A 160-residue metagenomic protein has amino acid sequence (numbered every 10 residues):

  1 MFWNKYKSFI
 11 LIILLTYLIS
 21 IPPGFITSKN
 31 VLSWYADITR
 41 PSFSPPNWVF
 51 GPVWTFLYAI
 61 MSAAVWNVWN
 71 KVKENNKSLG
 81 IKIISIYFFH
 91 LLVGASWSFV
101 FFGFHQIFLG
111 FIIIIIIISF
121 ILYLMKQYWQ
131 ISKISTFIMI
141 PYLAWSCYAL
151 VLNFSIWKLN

Functional and structural regions predicted by a protein language model:
W3-F25: N-terminal signal-anchor transmembrane alpha helix
Y6-I10, L14, P52, I84-F88 (+2 more regions): Hydrophobic alpha-helical transmembrane segments
K29-S42, E74: Membrane-interface helix termini and inter-helical loops of multi-pass transporters
P45-A59, F104-I117: Membrane-interface loop-to-helix entry segments
A59-A95: Helix-adjacent hinge/juxtasegments
W97-F108, Q130, W157-N160: Membrane-interface helix caps and helix-loop-helix hairpins in membrane proteins
F101-F104, L122-T136: Membrane-helix boundary connector in multi-pass membrane proteins
W129-N160: Terminal transmembrane helical module of multi-pass membrane proteins
